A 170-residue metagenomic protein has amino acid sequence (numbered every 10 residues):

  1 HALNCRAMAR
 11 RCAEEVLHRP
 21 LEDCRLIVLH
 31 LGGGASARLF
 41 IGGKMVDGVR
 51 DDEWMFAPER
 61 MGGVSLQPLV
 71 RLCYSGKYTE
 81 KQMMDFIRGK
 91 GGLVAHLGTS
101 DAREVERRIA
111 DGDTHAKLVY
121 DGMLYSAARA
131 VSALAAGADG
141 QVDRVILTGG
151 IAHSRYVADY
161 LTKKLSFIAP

Functional and structural regions predicted by a protein language model:
H1-S75: Glycine-rich phosphate-binding loop of actin/hexokinase-like ATP-binding domains
L3, A7, V64-Q67, Y78 (+7 more regions): Conserved active-site and cofactor/substrate-binding residues in soluble primary-metabolism enzymes
M8-R11, L118-Q141: Phosphate/ATP-binding catalytic cores across multiple sugar-kinase/actin-like superfamilies, primarily ASKHA
D23-L29, Q82-G89, D143-L147: Beta-strand segments within the central parallel beta-sheet cores of soluble alpha/beta enzyme folds
Y74-D121: A mobile "lid/hinge" subdomain adjacent to the ATP/sugar-phosphate binding pocket shared across diverse ATP-dependent
V142-K164: Glycine-rich phosphate-binding loops at beta-strand->alpha-helix junctions
S166-P170: Short, intrinsically disordered, charge-balanced linker/junction segments flanking boundaries in proteins
